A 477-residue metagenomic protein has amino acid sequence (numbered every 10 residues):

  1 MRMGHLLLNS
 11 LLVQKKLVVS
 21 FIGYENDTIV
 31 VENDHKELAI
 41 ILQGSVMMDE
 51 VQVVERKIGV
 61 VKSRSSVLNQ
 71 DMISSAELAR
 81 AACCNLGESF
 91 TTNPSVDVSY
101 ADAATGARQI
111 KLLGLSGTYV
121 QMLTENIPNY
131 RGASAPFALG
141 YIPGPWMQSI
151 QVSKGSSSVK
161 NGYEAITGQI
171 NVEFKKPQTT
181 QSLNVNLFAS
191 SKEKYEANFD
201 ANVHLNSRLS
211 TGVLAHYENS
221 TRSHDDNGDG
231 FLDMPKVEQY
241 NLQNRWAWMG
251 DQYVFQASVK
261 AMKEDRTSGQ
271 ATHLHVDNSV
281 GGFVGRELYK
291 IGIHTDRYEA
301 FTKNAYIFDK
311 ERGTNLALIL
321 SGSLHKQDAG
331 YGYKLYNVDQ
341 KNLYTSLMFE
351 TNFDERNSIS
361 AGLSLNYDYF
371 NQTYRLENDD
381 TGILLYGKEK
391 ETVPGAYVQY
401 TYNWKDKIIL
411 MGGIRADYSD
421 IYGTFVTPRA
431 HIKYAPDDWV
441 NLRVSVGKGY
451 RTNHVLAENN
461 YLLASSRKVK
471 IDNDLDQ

Functional and structural regions predicted by a protein language model:
L6-N9, Q109, I127-K154, L242 (+1 more regions): Short acidic/polar hinge/loop motifs at secondary-structure boundaries that mediate gating or recognition
L7, G87-P128: Extracytoplasmic beta-strand/coil segments of soluble accessory domains associated with Gram-negative outer-membrane
K16-E25, E32-A79, G87, G117: Short, acidic, small-residue-rich periplasmic hinge/interaction motif at the N-terminus of Gram-negative outer-membrane
D34-I41, L86-S89, R108-K111, F137-P143 (+5 more regions): N-terminal periplasmic accessory domains that precede and gate Gram-negative outer-membrane beta-barrel machines
Q121, S149-S153, Q169-K175, S182-S191 (+3 more regions): Predominantly transmembrane beta-strands of Gram-negative outer membrane beta-barrel pores used for transport
S220-N241, A247-L316, G322-Q340: Flexible loop and strand-edge segments within Gram-negative outer membrane beta-barrel domains
T272-V276, L376, D420-F425, I432-Q477: Surface-exposed extracellular loop regions of Gram-negative outer-membrane beta-barrel proteins, predominantly
F283-K310, L316, G322-L410, V446: Outer-membrane beta-barrel transmembrane domain signature of Gram-negative proteins, especially the mid-to-C-terminal
